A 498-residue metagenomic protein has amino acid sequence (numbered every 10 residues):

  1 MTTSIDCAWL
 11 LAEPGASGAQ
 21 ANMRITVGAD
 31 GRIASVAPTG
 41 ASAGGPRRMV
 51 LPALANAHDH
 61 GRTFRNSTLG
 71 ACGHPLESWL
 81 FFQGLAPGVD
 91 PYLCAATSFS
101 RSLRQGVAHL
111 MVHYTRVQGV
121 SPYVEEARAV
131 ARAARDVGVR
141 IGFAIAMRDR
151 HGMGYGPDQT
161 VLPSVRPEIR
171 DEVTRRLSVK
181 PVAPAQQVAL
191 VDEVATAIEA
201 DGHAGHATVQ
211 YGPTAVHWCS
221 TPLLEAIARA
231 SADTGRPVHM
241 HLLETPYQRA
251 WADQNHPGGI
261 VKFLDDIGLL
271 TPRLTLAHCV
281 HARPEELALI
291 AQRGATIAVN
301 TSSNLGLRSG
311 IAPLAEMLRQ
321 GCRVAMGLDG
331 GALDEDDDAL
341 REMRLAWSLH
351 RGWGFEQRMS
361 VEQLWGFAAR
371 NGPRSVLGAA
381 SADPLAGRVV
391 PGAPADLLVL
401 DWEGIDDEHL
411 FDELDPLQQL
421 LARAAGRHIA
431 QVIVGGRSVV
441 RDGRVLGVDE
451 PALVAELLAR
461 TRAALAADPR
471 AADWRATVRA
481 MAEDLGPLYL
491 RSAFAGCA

Functional and structural regions predicted by a protein language model:
M1-A41, M49-V50, G496: N-terminal metal-binding scaffold of metallo-dependent hydrolase/deaminase domains
P52-F64, P237-E244: Histidine-centered catalytic micro-motifs
N66-L69, M153-G156, P246-G258, E286-A291 (+5 more regions): Histidine/acidic-residue-rich catalytic or RNA/ligand-binding cores of hydrolases and nuclease-related proteins
T68-R140, Q187-A204, L458, A466: Alpha-helical scaffold segments that flank or form the walls of functional sites
E125-A277: Metal-coordinating catalytic core of metallo-dependent amide/deamination hydrolases
S231-P237, L269-P272, L289-A298, R319-V324 (+1 more regions): Glycine-enriched alpha-helix->loop->beta-strand junction motifs that scaffold or abut catalytic
D266-R273, A315-G404: His/Asp/Glu-enriched, well-ordered alpha-helical/loop segment that forms or immediately abuts the divalent-metal
P394-V454: C-terminal cap of metal-dependent C-N hydrolases
